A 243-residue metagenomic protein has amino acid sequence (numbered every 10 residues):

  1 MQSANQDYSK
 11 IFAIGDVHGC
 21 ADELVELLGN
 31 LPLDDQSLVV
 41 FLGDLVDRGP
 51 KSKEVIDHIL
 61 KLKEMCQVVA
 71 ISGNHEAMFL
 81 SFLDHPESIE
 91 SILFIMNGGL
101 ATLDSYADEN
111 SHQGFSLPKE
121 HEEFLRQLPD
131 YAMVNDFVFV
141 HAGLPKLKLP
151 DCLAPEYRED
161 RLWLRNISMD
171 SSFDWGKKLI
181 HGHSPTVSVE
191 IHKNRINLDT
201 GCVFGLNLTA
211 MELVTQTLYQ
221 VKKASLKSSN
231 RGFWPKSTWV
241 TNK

Functional and structural regions predicted by a protein language model:
M1-D7, G29-L33, L60-K63, D130-M133 (+2 more regions): A short acidic-Thr-Gly-centered motif at the start of a beta-strand
M1-H58: N-terminal active-site segment of His-dependent metallophosphoesterases
Q6-D7, Y157-K243: Acidic, His/Gly-rich catalytic cores of divalent-metal-dependent hydrolytic chemistry
K10-H18, V138-G143, I196-L198: Active-site-proximal beta-strand elements of phosphoester/diester hydrolases
D16, D44, I59, G73-N74 (+6 more regions): Divalent metal-coordination and catalytic microenvironments
H18-D22, D47-P50, A77-L80, K146-L147 (+2 more regions): Active-site environment of divalent metal-dependent phosphoester hydrolases
R48-D130, D160-D170: Active-site neighborhood of divalent metal-dependent phosphoester bond hydrolases
F115-S188: His/acidic metal-ligating clusters that form di-metal
